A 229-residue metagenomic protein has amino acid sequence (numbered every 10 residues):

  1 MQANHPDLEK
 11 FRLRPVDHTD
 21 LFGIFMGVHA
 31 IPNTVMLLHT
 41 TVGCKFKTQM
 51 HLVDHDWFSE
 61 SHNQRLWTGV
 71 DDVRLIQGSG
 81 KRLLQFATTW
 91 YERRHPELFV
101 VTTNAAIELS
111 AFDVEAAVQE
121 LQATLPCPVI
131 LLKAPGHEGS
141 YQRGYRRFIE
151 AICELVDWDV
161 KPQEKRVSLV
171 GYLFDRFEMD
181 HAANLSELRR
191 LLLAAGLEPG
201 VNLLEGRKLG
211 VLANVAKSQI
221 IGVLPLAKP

Functional and structural regions predicted by a protein language model:
M1-P229: An N-terminal assembly and electron-transfer interface module characteristic of large anaerobic redox and radical
